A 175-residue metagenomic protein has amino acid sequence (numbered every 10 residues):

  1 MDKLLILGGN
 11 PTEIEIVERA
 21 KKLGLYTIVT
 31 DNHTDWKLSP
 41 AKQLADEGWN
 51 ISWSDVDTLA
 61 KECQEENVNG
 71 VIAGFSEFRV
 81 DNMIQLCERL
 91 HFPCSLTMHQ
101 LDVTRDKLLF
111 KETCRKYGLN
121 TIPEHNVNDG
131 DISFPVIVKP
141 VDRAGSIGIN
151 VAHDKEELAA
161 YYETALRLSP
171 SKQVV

Functional and structural regions predicted by a protein language model:
M1, L25, I132-F134, P170-S171: Short coil/turn connectors at secondary-structure junctions
M1-Q100: ATP-binding N-terminal substructure of ATP-dependent carboxylate-amine bond-forming enzymes
K42, E65, G118, D131 (+2 more regions): Alpha-helix termination/capping residues and helix-transition junctions
S54-L59, D129-I132, E157-L158: A short acidic, often aromatic-flanked loop/helix-cap motif at beta-alpha or helix-coil junctions that lines enzyme
V56, V80-M83, K107-K111, L158: A general structural signal for well-ordered alpha-helical segments in protein cores
E88-K155: A conserved helix-loop-beta module that forms one wall/lid of the active-site cleft in ATP-utilizing catalytic domains
N120-I122, I149-V175: Conserved ATP-binding module of the ATP-grasp superfamily
